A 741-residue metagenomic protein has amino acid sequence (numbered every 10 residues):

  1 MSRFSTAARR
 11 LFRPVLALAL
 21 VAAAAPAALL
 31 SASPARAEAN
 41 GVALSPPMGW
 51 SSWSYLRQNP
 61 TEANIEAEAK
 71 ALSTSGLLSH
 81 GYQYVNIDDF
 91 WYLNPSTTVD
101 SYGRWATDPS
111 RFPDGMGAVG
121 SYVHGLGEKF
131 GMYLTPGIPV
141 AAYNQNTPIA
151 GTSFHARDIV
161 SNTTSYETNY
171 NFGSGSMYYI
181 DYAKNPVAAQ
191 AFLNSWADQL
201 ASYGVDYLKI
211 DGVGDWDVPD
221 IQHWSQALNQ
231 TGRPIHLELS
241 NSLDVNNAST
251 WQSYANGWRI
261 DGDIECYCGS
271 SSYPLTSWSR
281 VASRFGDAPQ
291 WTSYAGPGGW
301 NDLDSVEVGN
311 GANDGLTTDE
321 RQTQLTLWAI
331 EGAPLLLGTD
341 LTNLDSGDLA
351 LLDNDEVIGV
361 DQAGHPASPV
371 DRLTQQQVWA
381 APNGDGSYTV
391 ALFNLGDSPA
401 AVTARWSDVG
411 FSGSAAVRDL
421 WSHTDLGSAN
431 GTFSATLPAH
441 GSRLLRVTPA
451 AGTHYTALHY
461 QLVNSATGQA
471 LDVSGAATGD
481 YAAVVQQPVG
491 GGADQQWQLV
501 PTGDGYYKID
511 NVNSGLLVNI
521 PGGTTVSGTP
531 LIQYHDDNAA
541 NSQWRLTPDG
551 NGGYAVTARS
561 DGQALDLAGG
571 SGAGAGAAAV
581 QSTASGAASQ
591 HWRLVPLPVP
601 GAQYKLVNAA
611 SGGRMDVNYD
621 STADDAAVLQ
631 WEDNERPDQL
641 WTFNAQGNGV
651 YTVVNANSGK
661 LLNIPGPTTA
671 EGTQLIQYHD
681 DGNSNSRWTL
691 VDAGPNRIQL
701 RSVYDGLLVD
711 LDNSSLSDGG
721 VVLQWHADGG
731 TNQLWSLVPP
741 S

Functional and structural regions predicted by a protein language model:
S2-A37: Secretory targeting and sorting signals
P26, A451-G479, A493-T525, S542-G572 (+4 more regions): Extracellular glycan-recognition/adhesion modules and their associated mucin-like linkers
P34-K129, G137, G332-R372, S387-Y388 (+2 more regions): Conserved structural scaffold segments of CAZyme catalytic domains across common CAZy folds
E68, L72-Y207, G212: Aromatic-lined carbohydrate-binding/catalytic grooves of carbohydrate-active enzymes
K129-Y143, D215, T231-N246: Aromatic-lined carbohydrate-recognition surfaces of secreted/lumenal glycan-active proteins
S165-G173, A183-N185, P234-D340: Glycan-recognition surfaces
Q322, E331, L336-G338, R372-F411: Carbohydrate-binding surface patches
A429-T453: C-terminal beta-strand-rich structural cap/linker in extracellular carbohydrate-active enzymes
